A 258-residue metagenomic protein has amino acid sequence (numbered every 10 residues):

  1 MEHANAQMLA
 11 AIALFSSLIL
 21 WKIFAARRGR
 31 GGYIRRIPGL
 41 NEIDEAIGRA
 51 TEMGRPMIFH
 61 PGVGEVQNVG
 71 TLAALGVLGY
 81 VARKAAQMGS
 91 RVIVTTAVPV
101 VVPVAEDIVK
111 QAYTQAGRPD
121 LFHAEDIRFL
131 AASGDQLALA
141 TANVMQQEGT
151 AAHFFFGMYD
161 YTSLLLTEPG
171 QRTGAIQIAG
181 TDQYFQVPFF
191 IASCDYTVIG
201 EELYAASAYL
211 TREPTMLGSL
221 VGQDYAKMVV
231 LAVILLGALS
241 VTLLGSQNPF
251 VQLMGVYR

Functional and structural regions predicted by a protein language model:
M1-P38, S240-G245: Hydrophobic alpha-helical transmembrane segments of small proteolipidic membrane proteins, enriched in energy-coupled
K22-R30, P119-H123, Q186-P188: Gly-rich Lys/Arg/Thr-decorated short loops/hinges at beta-loop-alpha junctions or inter-strand turns that position
R35-E52, P56: Membrane-cytosol interface motif
T71-G89: Histidine-anchored nucleotide/phosphate-binding helix
K84-A85, T173-I191: Short, acidic/small-residue loops that bind anionic groups at enzyme active sites
K84-A86, S90-A138: Long, charge-dense
F129-Q171, I176: Soluble extracytoplasmic domains of inner/organellar membrane proteins
I191-R258: C-terminal functional extensions of proteins
